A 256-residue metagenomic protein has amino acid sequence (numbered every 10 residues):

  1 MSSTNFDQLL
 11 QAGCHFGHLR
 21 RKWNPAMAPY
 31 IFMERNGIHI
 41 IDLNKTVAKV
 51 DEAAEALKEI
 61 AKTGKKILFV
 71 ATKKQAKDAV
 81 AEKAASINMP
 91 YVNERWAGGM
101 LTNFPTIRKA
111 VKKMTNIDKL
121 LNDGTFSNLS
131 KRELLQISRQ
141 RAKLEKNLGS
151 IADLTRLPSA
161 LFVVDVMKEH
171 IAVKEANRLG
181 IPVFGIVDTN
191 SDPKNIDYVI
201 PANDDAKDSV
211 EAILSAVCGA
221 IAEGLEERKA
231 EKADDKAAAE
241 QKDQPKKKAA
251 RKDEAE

Functional and structural regions predicted by a protein language model:
M1-S3, E223-E256: Intrinsically disordered, compositionally biased charged tails
S2-K232: Ribosome large-subunit tunnel/peptidyl-transferase-proximal elements
